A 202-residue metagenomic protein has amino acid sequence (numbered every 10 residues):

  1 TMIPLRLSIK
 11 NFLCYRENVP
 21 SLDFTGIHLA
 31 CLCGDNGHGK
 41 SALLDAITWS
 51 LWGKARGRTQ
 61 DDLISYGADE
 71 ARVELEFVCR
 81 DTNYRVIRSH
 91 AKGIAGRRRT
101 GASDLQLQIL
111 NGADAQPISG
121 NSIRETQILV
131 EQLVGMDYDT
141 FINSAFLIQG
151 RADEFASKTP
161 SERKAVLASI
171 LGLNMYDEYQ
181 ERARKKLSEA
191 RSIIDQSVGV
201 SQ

Functional and structural regions predicted by a protein language model:
T1-I128, Y138: Extreme N-terminal "head/tail" segments of very large remodeling/mechanoenzyme assemblies
C31-C33, W49, A115, N121 (+2 more regions): Extended, Lys/Glu-rich alpha-helical coiled-coil stalks
